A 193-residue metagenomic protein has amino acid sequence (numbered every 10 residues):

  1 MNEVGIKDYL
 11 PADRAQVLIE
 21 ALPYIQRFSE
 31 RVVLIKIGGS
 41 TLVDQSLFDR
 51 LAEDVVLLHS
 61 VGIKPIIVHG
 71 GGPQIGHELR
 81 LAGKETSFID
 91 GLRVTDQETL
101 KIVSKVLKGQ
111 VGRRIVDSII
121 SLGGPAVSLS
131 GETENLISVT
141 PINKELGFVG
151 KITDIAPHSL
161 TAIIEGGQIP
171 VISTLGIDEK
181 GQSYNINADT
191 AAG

Functional and structural regions predicted by a protein language model:
M1-G193: Nucleotide/pyrophosphate-binding catalytic subdomain
